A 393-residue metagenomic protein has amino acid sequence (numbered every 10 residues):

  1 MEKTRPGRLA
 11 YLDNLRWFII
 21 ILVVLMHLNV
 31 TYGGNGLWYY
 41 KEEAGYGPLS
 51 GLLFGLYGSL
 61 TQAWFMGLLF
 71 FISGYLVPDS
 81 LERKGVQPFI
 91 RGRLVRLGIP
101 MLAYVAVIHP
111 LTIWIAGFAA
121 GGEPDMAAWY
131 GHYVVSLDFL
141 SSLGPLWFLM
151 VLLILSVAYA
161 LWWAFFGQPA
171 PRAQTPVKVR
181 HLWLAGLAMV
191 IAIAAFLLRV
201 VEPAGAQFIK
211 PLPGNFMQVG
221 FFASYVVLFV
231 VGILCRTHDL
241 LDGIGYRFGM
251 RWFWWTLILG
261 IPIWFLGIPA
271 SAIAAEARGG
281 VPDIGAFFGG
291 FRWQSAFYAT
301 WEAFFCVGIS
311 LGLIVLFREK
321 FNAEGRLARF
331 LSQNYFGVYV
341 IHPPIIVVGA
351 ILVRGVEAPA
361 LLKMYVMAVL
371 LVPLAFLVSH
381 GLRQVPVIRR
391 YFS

Functional and structural regions predicted by a protein language model:
M1-S393: Alpha-helical transmembrane segments and their immediate juxtamembrane cytosolic regions
